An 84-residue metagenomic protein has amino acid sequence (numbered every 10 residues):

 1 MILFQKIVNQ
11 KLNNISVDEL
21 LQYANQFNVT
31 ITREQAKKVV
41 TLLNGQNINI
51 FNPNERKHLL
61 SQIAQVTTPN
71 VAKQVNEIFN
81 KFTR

Functional and structural regions predicted by a protein language model:
M1, I31, F82-R84: Contiguous hydrophobic segments
I2-L3, D18-Q22, E34, G45 (+2 more regions): Compact, charge-rich alpha-helical regulatory domains located at protein termini
F4-R33, K37: N-terminal acidic leader/helix
K11, Y23, L42, Q62 (+2 more regions): Residues that form generic nucleotide/phosphate-binding pockets
N14, L42-Q46, K81-F82: A short structural micro-motif
N28, N44-I48, T67, V71: Short alpha-helix boundary/capping elements
V39-I48, L60-S61: Amphipathic alpha-helical segments that form the core helices of the histone-fold
P53-R84: Long, compositionally biased
